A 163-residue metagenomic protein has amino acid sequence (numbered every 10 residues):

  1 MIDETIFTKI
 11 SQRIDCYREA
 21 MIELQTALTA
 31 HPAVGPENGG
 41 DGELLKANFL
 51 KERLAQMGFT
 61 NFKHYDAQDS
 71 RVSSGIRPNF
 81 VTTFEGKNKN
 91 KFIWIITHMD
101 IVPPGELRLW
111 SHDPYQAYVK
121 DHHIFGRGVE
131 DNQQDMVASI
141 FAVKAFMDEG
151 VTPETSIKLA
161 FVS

Functional and structural regions predicted by a protein language model:
I2-R127, D148-E154: Acidic/His- and Gly-rich active-site-bordering loop/insert found across diverse amide/peptide-bond hydrolases
N132-S163: Acidic/histidine-rich catalytic neighborhood of metal-dependent amide-processing enzymes
